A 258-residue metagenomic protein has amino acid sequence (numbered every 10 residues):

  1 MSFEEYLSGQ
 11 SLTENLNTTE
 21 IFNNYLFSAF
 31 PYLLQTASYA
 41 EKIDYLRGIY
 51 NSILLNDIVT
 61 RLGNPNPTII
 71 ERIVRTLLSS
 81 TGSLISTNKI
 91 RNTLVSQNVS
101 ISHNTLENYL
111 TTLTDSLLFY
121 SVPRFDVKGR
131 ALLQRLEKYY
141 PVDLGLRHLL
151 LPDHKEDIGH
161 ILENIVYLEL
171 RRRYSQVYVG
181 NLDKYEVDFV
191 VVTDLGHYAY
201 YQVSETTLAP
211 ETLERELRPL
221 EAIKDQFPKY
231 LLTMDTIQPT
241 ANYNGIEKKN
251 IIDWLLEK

Functional and structural regions predicted by a protein language model:
M1-N17: Conserved small helical "lid"/interfacial subdomain of P-loop NTPases
L16-L26, F30: ATP-hydrolysis module of ASCE/P-loop NTPase motor domains, specifically the Walker B Asp-Glu catalytic pair
L34, S38-H197: Accessory nucleic acid-recognition modules appended to NTPase machines
Y140, A199-Y201, Y230-L232, E247-K249: Hydrophobic/aromatic beta-strand patches that form the interior of the parallel beta-sheet core in alpha/beta enzyme
L182, K224-N244: Nucleic-acid nuclease catalytic cores
Y198-L208: Active-site ExK catalytic segment of metal-dependent nucleases
T207-R218: Active-site-adjacent loop/helix micro-motif of nuclease/hydrolase catalytic cores
T236-K258: Domain-level recognition of nuclease-like catalytic cores that cleave nucleotide substrates
